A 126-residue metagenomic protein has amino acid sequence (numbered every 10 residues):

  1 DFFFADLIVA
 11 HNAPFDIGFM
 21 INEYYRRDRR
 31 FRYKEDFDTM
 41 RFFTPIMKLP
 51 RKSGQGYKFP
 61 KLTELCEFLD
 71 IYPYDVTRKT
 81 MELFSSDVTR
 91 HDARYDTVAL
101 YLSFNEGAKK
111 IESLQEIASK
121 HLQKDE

Functional and structural regions predicted by a protein language model:
F2-E126: Metal-dependent phosphoesterase core characteristic of DEDDh/y 3'-5' exonuclease domains
